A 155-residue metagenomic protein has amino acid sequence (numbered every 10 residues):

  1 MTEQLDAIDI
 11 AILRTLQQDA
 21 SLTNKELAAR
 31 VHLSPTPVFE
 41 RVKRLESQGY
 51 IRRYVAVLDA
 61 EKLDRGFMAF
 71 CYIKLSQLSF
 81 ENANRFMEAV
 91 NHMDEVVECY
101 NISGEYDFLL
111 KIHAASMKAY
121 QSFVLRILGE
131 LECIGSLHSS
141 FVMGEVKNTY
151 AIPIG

Functional and structural regions predicted by a protein language model:
M1-G155: A compositional/biophysical signature of low hydrophobicity enriched in polar/charged and small residues
